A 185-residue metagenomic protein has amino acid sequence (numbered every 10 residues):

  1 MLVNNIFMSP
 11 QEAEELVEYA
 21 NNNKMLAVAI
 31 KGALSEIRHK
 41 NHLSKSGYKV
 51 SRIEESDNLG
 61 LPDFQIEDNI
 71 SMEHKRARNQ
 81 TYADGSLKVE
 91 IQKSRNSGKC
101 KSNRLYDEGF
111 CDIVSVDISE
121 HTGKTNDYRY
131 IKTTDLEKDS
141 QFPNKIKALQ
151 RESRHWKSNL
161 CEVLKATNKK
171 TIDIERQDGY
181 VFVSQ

Functional and structural regions predicted by a protein language model:
M1-G60, K75-Q185: Nucleic-acid endonuclease domains
Q65-E73: Active-site beta-strand-loop-beta-strand hairpin of nuclease catalytic cores that positions key catalytic residues
